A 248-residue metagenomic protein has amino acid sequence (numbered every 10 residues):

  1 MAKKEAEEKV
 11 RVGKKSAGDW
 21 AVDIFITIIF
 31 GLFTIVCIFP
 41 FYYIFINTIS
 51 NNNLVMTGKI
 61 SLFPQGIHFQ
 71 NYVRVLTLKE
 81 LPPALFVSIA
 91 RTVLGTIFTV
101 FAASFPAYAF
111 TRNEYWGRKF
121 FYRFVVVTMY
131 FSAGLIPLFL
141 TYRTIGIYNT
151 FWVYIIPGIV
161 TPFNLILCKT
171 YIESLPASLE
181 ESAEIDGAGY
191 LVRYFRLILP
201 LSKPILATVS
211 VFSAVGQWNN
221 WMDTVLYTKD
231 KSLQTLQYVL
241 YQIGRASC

Functional and structural regions predicted by a protein language model:
A2-S247: A hydrophobic, multi-pass inner-membrane permease signature
